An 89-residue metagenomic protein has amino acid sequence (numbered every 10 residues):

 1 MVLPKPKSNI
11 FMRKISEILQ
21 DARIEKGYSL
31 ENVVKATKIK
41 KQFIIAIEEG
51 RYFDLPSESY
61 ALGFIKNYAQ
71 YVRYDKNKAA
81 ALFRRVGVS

Functional and structural regions predicted by a protein language model:
V2-S89: Cytosolic/nucleoplasmic/matrix-facing N-terminal domains/tails of membrane-anchored or organelle-targeted proteins
